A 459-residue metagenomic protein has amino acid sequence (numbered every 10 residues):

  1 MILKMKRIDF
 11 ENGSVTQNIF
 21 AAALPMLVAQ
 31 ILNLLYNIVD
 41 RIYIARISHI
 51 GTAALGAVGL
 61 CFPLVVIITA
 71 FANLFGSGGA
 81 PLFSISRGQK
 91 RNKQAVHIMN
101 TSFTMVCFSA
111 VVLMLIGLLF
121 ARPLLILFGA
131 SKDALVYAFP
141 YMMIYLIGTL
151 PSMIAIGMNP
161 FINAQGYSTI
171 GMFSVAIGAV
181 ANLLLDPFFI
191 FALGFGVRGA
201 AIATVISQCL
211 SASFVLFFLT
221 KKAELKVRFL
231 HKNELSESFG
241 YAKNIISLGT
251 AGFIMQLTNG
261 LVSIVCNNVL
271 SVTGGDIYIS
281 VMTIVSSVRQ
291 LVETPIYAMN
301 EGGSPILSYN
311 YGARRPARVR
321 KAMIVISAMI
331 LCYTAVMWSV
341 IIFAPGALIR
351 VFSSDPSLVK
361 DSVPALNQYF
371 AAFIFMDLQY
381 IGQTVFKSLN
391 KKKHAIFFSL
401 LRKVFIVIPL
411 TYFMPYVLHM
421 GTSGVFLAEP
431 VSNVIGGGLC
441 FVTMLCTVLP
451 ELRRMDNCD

Functional and structural regions predicted by a protein language model:
M1-A23, F83-G148, G194-G249, L307-A372 (+1 more regions): Short alpha-helical transmembrane segments in multi-pass integral membrane proteins
F10-I42, R46-I50, P63-G78, L82 (+6 more regions): N-terminal transmembrane alpha-helices
A21-D40, I144, G178, S207-S211 (+4 more regions): Transmembrane helical elements of multi-pass membrane transporters/channels
L27, I31, L35, V39 (+18 more regions): Generic alpha-helical transmembrane segments of integral inner-membrane proteins, especially permease/transport modules
I31, L35-L55, L125-K132, F188-F195 (+5 more regions): Helix-terminus/linker motif at the lipid-water interface of multi-pass membrane proteins
T52-P63, A138, M142, A201 (+3 more regions): Small-residue hotspots at the loop-to-helix junctions and early N-terminal turns of transmembrane alpha-helices
L55-L115, S152-G171, N267, I279-S339 (+2 more regions): Small-residue-rich hydrophobic transmembrane alpha-helices
G76, Y145-N163, G171-A179, A200-V215 (+5 more regions): Short runs within selected transmembrane alpha-helices of multi-pass transporters and secretion channels
